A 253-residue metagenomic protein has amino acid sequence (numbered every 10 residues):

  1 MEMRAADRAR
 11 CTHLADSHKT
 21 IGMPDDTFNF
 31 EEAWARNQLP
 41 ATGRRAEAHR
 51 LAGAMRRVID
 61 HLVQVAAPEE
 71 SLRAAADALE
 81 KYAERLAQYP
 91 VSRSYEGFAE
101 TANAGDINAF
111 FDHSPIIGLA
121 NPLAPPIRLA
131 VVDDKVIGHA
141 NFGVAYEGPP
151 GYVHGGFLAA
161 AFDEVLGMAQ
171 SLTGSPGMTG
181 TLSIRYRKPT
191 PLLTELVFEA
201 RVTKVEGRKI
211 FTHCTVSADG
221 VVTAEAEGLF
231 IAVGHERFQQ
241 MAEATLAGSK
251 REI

Functional and structural regions predicted by a protein language model:
M1-M3: Methionine residue identity
K19-A99, N103, T190-L192, T203-I253: HotDog/MaoC-like acyl-thioester-processing domains
T27, E31-L39, V165-V197: Hydrophobic beta-strand-centered segment that forms part of the acyl-chain substrate-binding groove
R73-A145: Long amphipathic N-terminal alpha/beta scaffold segment
V131-K135, V153-P176: Active-site helix/loop of acyl-thioester processing domains in fatty-acid/polyketide metabolism, spanning hotdog-fold
F142-G156: Short histidine-centered catalytic/ligand-binding loop motif
